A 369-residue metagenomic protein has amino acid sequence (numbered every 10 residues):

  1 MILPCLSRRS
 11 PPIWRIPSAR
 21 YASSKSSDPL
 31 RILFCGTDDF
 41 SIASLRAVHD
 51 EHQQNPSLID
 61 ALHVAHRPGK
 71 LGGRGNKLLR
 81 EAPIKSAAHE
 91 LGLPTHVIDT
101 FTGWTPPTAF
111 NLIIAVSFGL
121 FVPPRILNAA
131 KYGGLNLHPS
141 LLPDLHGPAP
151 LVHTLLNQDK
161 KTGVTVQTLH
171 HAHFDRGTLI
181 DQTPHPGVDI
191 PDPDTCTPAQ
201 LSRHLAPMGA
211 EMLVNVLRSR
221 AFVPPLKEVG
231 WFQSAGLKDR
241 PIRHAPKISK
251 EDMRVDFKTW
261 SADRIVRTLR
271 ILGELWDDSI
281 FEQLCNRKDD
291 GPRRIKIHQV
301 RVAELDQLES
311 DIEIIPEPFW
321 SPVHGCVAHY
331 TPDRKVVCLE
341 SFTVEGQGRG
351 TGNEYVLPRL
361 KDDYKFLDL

Functional and structural regions predicted by a protein language model:
M1-W276, G291-R293, D333-C338, T343-L369: One-carbon transfer enzymes
H66-P68, F281, V300-R301: Short secondary-structure boundary segments
V166, D277-N286: Short conserved beta-strand and strand-loop elements enriched in small hydrophobics with frequent Asp/Gly
L272-D278, S321-C326: A short, compositionally biased
R287-D290, I295-V300: Short beta-strand/turn segments that mark the catalytic/cofactor-handling region of acyl-thioester transfer
H298-Q347: Low-complexity, glycine/alanine/valine/leucine- and proline-rich hydrophobic stretches
